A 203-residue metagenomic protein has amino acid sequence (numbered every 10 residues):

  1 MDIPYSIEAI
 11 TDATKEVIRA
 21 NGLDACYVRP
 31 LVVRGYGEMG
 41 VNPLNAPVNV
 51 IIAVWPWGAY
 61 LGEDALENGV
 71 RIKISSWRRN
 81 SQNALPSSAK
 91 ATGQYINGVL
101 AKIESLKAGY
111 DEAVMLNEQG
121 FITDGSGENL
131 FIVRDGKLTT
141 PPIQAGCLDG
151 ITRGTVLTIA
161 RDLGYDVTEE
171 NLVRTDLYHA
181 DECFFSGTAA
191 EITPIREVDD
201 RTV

Functional and structural regions predicted by a protein language model:
M1-E16, A20, E38-V203: Helix-start/capping segments and mature chain N-termini
L23-R29: Ordered, amphipathic secondary-structure segments that act as subunit-interaction surfaces in large macromolecular
L31-G35: Short loop/turn motifs enriched for small/polar and acidic residues
